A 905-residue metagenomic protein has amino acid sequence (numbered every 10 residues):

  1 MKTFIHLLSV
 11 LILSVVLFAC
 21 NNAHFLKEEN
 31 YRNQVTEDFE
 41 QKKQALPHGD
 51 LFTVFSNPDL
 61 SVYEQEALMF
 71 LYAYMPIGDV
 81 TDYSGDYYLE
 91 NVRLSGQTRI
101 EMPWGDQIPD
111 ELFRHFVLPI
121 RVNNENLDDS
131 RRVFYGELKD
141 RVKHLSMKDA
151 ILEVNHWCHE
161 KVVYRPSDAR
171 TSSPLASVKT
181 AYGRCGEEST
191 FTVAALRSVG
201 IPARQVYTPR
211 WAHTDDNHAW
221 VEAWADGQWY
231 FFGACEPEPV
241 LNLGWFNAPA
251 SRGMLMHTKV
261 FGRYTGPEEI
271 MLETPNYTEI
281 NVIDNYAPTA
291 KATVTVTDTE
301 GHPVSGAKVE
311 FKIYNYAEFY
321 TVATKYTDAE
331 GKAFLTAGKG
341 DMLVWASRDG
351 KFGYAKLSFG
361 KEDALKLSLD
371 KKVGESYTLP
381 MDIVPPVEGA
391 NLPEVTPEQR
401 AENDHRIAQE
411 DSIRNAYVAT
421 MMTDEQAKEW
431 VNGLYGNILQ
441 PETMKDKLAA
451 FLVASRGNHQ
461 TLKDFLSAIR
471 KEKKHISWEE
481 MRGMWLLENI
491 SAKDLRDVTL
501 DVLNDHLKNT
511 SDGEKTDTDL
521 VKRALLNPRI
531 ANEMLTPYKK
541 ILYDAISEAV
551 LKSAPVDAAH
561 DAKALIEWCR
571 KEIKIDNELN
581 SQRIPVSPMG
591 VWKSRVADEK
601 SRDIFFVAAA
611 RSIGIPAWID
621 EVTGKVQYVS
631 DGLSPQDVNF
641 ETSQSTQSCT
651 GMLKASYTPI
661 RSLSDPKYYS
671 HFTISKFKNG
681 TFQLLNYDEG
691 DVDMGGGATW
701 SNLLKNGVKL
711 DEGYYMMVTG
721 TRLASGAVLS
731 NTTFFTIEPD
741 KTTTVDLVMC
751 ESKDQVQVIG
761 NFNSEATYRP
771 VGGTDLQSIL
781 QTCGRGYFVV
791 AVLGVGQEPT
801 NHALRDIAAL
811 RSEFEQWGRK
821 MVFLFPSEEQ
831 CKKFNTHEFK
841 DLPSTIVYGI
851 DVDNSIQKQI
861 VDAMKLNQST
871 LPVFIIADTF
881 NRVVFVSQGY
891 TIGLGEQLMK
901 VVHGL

Functional and structural regions predicted by a protein language model:
K27-T180, A401, I407-S594: Secondary-structure boundary elements
D140-S146, A150-H156, R165-L175, T180-L272 (+6 more regions): Hydrophobic/aromatic-rich core segments of domains that either
A290-G301, G331, G651-S664: A short, amphipathic beta-strand motif
T299-E318, K339-D341, D561, I660-G690: Short, ordered, surface-exposed loop/turn motifs in non-cytosolic proteins
N315-T336, G680-L704: Short, acidic Ser/Thr/Gly-rich low-complexity loop/linker segments typical of extracellular and cell-surface proteins
G350-K372, R722-C750: Structured interaction patches on ligand/partner-binding surfaces of diverse proteins
I779-I807, K820-L824: Short active-site neighborhood of thiol/selenol oxidoreductases, capturing the structured segment around
H837-L871: Short, internal strand/loop/helix patches that form the active-site neighborhood or redox-interaction surface
